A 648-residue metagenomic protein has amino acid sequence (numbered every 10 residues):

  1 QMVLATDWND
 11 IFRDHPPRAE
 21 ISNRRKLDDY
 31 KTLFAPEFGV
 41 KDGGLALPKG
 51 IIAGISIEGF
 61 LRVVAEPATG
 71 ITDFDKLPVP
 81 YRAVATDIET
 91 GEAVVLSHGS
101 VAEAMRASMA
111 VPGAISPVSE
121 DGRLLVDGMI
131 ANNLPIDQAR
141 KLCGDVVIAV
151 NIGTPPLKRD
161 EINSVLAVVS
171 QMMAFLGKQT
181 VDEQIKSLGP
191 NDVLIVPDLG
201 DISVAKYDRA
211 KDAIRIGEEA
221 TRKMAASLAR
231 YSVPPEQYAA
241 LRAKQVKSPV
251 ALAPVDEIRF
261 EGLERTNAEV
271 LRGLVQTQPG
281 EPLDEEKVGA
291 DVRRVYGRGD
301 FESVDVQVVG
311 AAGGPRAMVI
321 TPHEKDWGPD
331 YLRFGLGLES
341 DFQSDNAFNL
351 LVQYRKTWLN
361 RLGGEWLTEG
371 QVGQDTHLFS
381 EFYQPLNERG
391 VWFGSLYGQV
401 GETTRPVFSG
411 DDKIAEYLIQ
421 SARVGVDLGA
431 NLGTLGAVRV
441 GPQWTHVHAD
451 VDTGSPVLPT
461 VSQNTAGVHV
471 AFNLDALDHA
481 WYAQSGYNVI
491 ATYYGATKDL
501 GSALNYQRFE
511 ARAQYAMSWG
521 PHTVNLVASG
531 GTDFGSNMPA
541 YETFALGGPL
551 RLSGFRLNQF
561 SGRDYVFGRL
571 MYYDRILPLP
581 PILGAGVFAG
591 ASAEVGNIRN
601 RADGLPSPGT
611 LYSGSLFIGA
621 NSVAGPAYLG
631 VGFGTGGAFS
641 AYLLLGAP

Functional and structural regions predicted by a protein language model:
Q1-R293, G297-V304, V309-G310, K325-D326: Patatin-like phospholipase
E66, T86-E89, G99-V101, A110 (+19 more regions): Solvent-exposed coil/turn segments that connect beta secondary-structure elements in extracytoplasmic/periplasmic
L77-Y81, V101, C143-V146, P190-V193 (+18 more regions): Envelope-exposed proteins and targeting segments
E89, E264, G313, M517-P521 (+1 more regions): A generic beta-sheet turn/junction motif
P155-R159, S164, A229-K244, W444-T445 (+3 more regions): Acidic/histidine-enriched alpha-helical segments
E286, D291, S303-A471, L477 (+3 more regions): Gram-negative/organellar outer-membrane beta-barrel architecture
S303, A317-V319, Y331-D341, T368 (+5 more regions): C-terminal outer-membrane beta-barrel translocator/porin domains of Gram-negative envelope proteins and their
